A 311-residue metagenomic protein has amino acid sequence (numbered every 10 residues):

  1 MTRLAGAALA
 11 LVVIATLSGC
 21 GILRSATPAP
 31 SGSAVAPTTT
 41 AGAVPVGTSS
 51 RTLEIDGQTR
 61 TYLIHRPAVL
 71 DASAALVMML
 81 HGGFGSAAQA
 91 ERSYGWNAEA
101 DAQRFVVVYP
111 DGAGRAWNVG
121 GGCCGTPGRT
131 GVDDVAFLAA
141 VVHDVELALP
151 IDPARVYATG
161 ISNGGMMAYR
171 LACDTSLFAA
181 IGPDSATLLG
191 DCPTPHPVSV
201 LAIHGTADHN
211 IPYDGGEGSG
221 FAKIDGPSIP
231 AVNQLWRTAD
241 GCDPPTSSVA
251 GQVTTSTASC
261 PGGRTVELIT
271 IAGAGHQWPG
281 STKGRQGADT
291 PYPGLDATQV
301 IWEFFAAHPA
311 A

Functional and structural regions predicted by a protein language model:
M1-L17: Sec-dependent bacterial lipoprotein signal peptides
I14, C20-L76, T130, R155 (+8 more regions): A domain-start/cap signature at the N-terminus of enzymes
T48-Y157, M167-R170, D174, G280-T290: Serine-hydrolase catalytic machinery in alpha/beta-hydrolase-like enzymes
R92, P212-T238, S247-T257, T282: Short alpha-helix in the alpha/beta-hydrolase fold that links the catalytic acid
D111-G114, T187, A274: Short beta-to-alpha linker loops that shape the active-site pocket of alpha/beta-hydrolase fold enzymes
A202-H204, D208: Short beta-strand/loop motif that positions the catalytic acidic residue of the alpha/beta-hydrolase fold
D208-I211, H276-W278: Acidic catalytic loop of the alpha/beta-hydrolase fold
L268-G284: Active-site-adjacent mobile loop/cap segments within catalytic or ligand-binding domains
